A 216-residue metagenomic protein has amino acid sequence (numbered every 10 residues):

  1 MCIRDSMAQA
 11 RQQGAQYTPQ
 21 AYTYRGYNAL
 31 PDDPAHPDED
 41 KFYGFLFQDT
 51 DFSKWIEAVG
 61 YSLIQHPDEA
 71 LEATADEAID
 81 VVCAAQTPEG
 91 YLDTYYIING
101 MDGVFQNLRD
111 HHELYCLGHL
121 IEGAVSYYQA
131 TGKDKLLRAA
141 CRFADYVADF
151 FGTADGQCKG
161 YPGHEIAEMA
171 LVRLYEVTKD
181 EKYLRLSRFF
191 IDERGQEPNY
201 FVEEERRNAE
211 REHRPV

Functional and structural regions predicted by a protein language model:
R4-V216: Glycan-recognition and catalytic cores of secretory/periplasmic carbohydrate-active enzymes
